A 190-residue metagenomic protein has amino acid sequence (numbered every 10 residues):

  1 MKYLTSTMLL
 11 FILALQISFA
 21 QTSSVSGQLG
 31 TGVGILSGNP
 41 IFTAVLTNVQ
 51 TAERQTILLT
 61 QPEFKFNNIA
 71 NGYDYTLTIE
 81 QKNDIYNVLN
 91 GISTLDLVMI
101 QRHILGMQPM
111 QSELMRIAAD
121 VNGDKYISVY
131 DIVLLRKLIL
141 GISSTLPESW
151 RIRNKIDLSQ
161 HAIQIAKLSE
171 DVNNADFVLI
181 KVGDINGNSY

Functional and structural regions predicted by a protein language model:
M1-S23: Bacterial Sec-dependent N-terminal signal peptides
Q21-Y190: Cellulosome-associated attachment modules in secreted, modular CAZymes
